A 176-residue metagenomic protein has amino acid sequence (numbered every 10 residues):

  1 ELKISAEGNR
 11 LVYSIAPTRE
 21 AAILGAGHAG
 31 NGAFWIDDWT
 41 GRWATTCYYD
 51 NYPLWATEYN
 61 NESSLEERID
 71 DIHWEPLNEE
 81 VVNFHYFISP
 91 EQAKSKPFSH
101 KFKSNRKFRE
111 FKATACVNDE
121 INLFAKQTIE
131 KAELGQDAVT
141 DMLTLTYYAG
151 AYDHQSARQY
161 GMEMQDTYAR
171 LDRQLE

Functional and structural regions predicted by a protein language model:
E1-V139, Y148-Q155: His/Asp/Glu-rich, glycine-adjacent segments that coordinate divalent cations and/or stabilize oxyanion chemistry on
F111-A115, A157, G161-Y168: Hydrophobic alpha-helical scaffolding
R170-E176: Metal-dependent active-site segment of extracytoplasmic phospho-/sulfohydrolases and closely related
